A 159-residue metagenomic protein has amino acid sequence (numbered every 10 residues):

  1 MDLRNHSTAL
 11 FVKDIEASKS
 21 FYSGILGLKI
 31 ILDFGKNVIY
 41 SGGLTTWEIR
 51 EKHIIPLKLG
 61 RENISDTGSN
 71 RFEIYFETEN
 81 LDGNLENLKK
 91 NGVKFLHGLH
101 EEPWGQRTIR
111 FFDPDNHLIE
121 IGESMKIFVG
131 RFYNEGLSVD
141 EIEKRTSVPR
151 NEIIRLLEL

Functional and structural regions predicted by a protein language model:
M1-A17, F72-I74, S124-L159: N-terminal beta-strand motif that seeds the catalytic metal site of vicinal oxygen chelate
R4-V12, R61-N87, R107-F112: Vicinal oxygen chelate
S18-S23, L88, N116: Conserved active-site tyrosine of GNAT-family acetyltransferases
G24-I31, V93-K94, V148: Conserved acetyl-CoA-binding loop of GNAT-fold acetyltransferases
K29-G68, L118-E123: Conserved short beta-strand elements that form part of the metal-binding/catalytic scaffold of enzyme active sites
F34-K36, P103-R107: Short acidic/glycine-enriched loop/turn segments that link adjacent beta-strands
V93-H100, M125: Short, basic/aromatic recognition patches
G105-S124: Conserved, surface-exposed functional patches that form binding/active-site neighborhoods
